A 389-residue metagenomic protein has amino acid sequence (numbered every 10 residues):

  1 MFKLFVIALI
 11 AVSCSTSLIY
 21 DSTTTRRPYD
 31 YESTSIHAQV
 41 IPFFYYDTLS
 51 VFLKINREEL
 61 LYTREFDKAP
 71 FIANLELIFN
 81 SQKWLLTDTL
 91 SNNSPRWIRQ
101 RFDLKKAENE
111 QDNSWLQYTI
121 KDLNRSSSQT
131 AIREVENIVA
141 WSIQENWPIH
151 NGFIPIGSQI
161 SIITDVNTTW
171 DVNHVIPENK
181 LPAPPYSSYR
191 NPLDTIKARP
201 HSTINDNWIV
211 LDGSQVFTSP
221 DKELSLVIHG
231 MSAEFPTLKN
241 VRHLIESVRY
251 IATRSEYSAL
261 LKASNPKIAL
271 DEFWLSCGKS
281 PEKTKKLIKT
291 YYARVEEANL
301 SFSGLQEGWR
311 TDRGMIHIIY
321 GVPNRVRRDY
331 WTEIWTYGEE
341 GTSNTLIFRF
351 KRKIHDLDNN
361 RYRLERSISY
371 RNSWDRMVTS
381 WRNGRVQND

Functional and structural regions predicted by a protein language model:
F2-V12: Sec-dependent N-terminal signal peptides
S15-L193: Intrinsically disordered, low-complexity terminal regions enriched in Ser/Thr/Pro/Gly and charged residues
R101-N109, P200-I209: Signal that preferentially marks extracellular ectodomain short beta-strand elements of beta-sandwich modules
E110-N124, N207-L226: Short, aromatic- and glycine-rich surface loops/edge beta-strands on solvent-exposed regions
R125-I149, K222-Y250: Short beta-strand elements
P155-Y189, I245-E307: Conserved, compact domain cores that house catalytic/ligand-binding motifs in diverse enzymes and effector modules
V175-T203, S214-Q215, D221-G230: Eukaryotic extended interaction platforms
K262, P266-L270, W274-W309, R313-N359 (+2 more regions): A cross-family detector of function-defining hotspots
